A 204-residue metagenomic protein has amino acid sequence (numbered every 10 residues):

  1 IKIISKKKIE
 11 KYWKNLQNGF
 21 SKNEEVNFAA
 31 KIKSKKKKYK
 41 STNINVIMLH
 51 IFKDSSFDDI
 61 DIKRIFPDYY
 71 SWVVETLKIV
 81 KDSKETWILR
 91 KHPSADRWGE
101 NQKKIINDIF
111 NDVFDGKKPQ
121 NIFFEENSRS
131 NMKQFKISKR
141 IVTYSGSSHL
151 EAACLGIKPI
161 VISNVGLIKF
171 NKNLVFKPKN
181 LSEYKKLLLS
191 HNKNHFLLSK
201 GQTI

Functional and structural regions predicted by a protein language model:
I1-K33, N173-I204: Leloir-type glycosyltransferase catalytic cores
E10-N111: Conserved catalytic-core segment of nucleotide-activated headgroup transferases in glycan assembly
D54-S56, I88-R90, I162-F170, N180 (+1 more regions): Short acidic (Asp/Glu) and glycine-rich catalytic loops that position anionic groups and cofactors
D82-K84, G116-P119, C154: Short, well-ordered coil/turn elements that cap or connect secondary structure elements
T86, N121-F123, L174: Conserved beta-strand segments of alpha/beta enzyme cores
L89-P93, E125-S130: Acidic carboxylate-rich catalytic motifs and surrounding loops in phosphoryl-/glycosyl-chemistry enzymes
I106-E125: Nucleotide-activated donor-binding/catalytic signature segment of Leloir-type glycosyltransferases, i.e., the conserved
E126-L174: A donor-sugar binding/catalytic signature common to diverse glycosyltransferases and related nucleotide-sugar
